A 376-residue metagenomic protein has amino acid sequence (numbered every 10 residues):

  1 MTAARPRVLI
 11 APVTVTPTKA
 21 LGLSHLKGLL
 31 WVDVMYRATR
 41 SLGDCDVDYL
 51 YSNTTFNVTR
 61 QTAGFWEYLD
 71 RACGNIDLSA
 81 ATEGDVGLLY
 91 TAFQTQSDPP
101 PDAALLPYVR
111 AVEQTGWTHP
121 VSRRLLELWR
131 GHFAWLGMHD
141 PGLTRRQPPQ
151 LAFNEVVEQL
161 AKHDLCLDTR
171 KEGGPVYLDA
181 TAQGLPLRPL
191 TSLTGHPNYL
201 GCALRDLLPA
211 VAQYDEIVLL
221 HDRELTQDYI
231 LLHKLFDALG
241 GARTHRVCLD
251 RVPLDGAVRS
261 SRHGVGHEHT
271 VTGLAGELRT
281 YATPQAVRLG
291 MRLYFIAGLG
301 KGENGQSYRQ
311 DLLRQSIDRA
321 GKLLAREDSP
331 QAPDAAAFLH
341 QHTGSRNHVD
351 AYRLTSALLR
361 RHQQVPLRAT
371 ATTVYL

Functional and structural regions predicted by a protein language model:
M1-L376: NTP-dependent nucleotidyl-transfer catalytic core
